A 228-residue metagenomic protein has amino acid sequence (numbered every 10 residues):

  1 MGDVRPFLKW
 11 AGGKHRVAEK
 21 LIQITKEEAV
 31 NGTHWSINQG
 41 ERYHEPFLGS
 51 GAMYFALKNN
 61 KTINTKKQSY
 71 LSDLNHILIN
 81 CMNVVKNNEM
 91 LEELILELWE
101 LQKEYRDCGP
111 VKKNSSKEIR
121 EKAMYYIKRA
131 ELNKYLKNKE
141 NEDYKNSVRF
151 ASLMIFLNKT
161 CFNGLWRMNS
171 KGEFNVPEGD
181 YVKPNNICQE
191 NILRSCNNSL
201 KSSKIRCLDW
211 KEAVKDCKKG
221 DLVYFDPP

Functional and structural regions predicted by a protein language model:
M1-H44, A52-M53: S-adenosyl-L-methionine
A11-R16, N186-I187, K204, L208: Conserved phosphate-coordination/catalytic loops
L21, Y43-L57, L71-H76, M82 (+4 more regions): Conserved proline-anchored active-site loop of SAM-dependent methyltransferases that bridges a beta-strand
I24-E28, A56-N60, V85: Active-site catalytic microenvironments for nucleophilic, acid-base chemistry
N38-E41, K66-K67, K218-G220: A general structural motif
N60-K201: Class I S-adenosyl-L-methionine-dependent methyltransferase module
N191-K219, V223-Y224: A mid-sequence, solvent-exposed acidic-amphipathic segment
